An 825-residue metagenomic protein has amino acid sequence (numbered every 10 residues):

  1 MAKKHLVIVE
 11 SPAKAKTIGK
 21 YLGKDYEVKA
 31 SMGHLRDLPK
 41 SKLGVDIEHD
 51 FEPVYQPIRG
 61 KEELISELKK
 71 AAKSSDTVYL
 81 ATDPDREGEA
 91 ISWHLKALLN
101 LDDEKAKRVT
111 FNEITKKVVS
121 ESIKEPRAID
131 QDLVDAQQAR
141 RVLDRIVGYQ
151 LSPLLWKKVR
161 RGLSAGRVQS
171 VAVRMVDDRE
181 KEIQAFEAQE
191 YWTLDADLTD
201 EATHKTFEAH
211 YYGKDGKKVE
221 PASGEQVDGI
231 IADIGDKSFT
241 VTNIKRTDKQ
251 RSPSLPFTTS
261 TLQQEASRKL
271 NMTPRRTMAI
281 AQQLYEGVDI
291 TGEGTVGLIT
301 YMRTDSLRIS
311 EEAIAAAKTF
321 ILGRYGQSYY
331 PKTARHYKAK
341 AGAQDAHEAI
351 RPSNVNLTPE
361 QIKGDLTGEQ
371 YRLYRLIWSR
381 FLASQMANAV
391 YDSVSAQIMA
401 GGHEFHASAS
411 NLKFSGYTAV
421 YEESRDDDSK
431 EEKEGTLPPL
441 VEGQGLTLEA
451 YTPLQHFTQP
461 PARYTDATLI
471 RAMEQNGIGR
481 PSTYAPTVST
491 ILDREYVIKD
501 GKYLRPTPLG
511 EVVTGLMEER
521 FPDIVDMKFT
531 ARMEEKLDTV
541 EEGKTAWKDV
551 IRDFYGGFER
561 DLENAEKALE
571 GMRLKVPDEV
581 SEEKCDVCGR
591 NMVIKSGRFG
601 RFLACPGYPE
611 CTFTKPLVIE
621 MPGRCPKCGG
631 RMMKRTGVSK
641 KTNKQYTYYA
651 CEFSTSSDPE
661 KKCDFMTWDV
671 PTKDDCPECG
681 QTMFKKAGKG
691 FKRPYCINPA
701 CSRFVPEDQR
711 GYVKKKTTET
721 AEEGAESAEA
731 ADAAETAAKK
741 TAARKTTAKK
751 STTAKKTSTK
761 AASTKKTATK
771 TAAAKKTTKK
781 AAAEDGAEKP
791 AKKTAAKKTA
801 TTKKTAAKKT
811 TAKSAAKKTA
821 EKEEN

Functional and structural regions predicted by a protein language model:
M1-Q138, Q150, Y212-G213, P221-G224 (+3 more regions): Intrinsically disordered, low-complexity regulatory segments
A2-L6, T17, S152, A185 (+4 more regions): Basic, low-complexity terminal or inter-domain segments flanking catalytic cores
T17-Y21, E67, A90-L98, V118-S122 (+9 more regions): Alpha-helical scaffold elements adjacent to nucleotide-binding pockets in ATP/GTP-utilizing enzyme cores
V118-D195, T247: C-terminal or mid-to-C-terminal helical accessory/interaction module adjacent to the motor/catalytic core
R140-L151, V168, L198-D200, K249-T261 (+6 more regions): Core structural elements
K158-G162, D177-S223, K269: C-terminal helical "lid" subdomain and adjoining coupling/linker elements of P-loop NTPases
K218-L255, Q444: Metal- or metallocofactor-binding catalytic centers and their adjacent structured scaffolds across diverse enzyme
T261-T273, I470-R480: Short helix-coil junctions and helix-kink-helix linkers
